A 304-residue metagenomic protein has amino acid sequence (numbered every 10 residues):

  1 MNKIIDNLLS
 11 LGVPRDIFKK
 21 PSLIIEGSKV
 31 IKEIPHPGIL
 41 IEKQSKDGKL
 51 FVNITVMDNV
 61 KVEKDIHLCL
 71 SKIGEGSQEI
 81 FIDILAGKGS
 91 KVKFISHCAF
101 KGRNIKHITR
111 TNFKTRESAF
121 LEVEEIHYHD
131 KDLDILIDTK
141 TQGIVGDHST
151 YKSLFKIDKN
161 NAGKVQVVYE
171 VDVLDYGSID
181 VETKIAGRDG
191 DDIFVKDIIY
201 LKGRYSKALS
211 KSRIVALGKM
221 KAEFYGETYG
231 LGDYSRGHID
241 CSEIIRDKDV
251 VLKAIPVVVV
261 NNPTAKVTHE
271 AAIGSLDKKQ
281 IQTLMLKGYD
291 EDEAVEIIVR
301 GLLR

Functional and structural regions predicted by a protein language model:
M1, T283, D292-E293: Sequence-level preference for short, compositionally simple segments enriched in small aliphatic or small polar residues
M1-L23: C-terminal functional modules
K20-Q282, L286-Y289, R300-R304: Conserved beta-strand/loop scaffold segments within soluble protein domains that form the structured core and edges
V295-V299: Beta-strand segments within the central parallel beta-sheet cores of soluble alpha/beta enzyme folds
